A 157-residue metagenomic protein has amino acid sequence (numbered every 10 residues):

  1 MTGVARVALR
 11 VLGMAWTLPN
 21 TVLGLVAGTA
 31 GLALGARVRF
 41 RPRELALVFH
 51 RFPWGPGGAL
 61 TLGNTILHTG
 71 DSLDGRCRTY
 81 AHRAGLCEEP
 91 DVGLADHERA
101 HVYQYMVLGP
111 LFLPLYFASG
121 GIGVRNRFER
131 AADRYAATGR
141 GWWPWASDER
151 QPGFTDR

Functional and structural regions predicted by a protein language model:
M1-V4: Short, Lys/Arg-rich, polar N-terminal cytosolic tail immediately upstream of the first transmembrane signal-anchor
R6-L9, G13, T17, E89-G93 (+4 more regions): A structural signal for well-ordered alpha-helical segments within the folded catalytic domains of diverse enzymes
V7, G13-T69, T138-G141: Auxiliary, metal-adjacent structural segments of Zn-dependent hydrolase domains
N20-A30, R76-C77, V107, L111-L115: Short catalytic/ligand-binding loop motif for oxyanion handling, primarily in non-cytosolic enzymes, centered on
H68-A95: Short pre-active-site segment immediately N-terminal to the catalytic Zn-binding motif
A81-H82, E89, Q104-R134, W145: Post-HEXXH active-site segment of zinc metalloproteases
L94, E98-M106: Catalytic glutamate of the conserved HExxH
Y135-R157: Short helix/loop segments within enzyme catalytic domains that coordinate or immediately flank catalytic cofactors
